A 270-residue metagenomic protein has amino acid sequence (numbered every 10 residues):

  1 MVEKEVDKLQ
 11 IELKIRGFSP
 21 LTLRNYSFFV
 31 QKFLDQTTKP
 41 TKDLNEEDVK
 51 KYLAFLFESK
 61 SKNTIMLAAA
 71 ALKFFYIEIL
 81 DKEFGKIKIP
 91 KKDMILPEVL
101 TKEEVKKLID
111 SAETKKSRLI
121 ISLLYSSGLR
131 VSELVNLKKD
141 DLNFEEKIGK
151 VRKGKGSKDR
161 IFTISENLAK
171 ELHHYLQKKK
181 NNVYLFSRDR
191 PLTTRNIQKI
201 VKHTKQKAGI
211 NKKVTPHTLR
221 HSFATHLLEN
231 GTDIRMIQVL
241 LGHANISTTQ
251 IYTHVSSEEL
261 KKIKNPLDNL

Functional and structural regions predicted by a protein language model:
M1-L270: Conserved catalytic core of the tyrosine transesterase superfamily
